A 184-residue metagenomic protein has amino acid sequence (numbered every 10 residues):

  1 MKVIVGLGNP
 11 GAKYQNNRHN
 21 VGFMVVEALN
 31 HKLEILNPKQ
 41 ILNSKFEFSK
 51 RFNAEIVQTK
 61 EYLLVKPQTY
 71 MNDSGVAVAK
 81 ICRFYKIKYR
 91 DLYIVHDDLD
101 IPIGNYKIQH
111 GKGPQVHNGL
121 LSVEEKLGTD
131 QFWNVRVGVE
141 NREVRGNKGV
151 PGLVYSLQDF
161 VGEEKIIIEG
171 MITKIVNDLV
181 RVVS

Functional and structural regions predicted by a protein language model:
K2-G111, L121, E125, Q131-R136 (+2 more regions): Nucleotide and nucleotide-moiety/phosphate-recognizing core
P114: Phosphate- and other anionic-substrate recognition elements at nucleic-acid/protein interfaces
H117: Hydrophobic secondary-structure segments that place a key small or acidic residue at a functional site
S156-D159: Intrinsically disordered, low-complexity regions enriched in acidic/Ser/Thr/Pro/Gln residues
